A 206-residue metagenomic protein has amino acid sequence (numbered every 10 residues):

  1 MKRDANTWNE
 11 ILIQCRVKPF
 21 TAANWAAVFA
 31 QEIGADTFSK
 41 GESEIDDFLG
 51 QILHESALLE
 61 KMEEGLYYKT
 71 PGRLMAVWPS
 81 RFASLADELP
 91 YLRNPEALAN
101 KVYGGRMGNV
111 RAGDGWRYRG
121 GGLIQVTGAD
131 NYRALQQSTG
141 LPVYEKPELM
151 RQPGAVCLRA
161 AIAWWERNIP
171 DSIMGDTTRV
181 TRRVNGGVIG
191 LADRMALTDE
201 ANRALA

Functional and structural regions predicted by a protein language model:
K2-N24, L53-A160: Peptidoglycan-targeting cell-wall enzymes and recognition modules
D4, S39-E44, W116-R119, G175-D176: Extracellular/periplasmic catalytic domains that process cell-envelope and extracellular macromolecules
Q14-D46: N-terminal carbohydrate-binding/catalytic regions of secreted carbohydrate-active enzymes
A27, Q31, D46-L49, R159 (+4 more regions): Solvent-exposed, polar/charged alpha-helical surfaces in well-ordered, non-transmembrane soluble domains, broadly
E42-A57: Active-site-adjacent structural elements in enzyme catalytic domains
I52-E55, G128, M174-G190: Acidic helix/loop microenvironments that form the catalytic cleft of cell-wall polysaccharide enzymes
A155-L158, R167-D171: Proteins synthesized as precursors that undergo proteolytic processing into mature forms
S172, R183-A206: Low-complexity, Gly/Ser/Thr/Pro-rich intrinsically disordered linker/tail segments
